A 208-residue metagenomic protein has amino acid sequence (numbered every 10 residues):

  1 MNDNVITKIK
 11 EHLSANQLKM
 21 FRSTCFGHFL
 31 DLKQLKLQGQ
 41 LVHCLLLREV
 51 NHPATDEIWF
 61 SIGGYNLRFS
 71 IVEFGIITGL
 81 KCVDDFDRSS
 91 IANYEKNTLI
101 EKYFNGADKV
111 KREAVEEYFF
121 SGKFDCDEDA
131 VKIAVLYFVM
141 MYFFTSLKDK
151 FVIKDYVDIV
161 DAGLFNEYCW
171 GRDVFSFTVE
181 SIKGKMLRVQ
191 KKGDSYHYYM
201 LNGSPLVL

Functional and structural regions predicted by a protein language model:
M1-N105: A detector of the onset of the first functional module/processed chain
L41, L46, E57, N66 (+3 more regions): Long, internal protein-protein interaction and assembly surfaces
